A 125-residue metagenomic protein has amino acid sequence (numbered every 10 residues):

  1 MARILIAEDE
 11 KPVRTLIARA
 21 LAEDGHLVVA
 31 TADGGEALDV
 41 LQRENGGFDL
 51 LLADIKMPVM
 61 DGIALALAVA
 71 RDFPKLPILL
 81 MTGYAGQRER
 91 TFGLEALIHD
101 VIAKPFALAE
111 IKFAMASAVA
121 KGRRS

Functional and structural regions predicted by a protein language model:
T15-E23: Charged docking surfaces used in two-component/phosphorelay signaling
G25-D33, V40: Short hydrophobic/Thr-rich beta-strand motif most characteristic of the beta2 strand and flanking loop of CheY-like
D33-E36, D61-L65: Acidic catalytic/metal-coordinating carboxylates
N45-L52: Active-site beta3 strand of CheY-like receiver
M57: Receiver (REC) domain active-site loop signature in two-component systems and cognate sites in sensor histidine kinases
A64, Y84-I102, A109, F113: Alpha4 helix (beta4-alpha4-beta5 surface) of REC/receiver domains from two-component response regulators
F106-A118, R123: C-terminal output helix
